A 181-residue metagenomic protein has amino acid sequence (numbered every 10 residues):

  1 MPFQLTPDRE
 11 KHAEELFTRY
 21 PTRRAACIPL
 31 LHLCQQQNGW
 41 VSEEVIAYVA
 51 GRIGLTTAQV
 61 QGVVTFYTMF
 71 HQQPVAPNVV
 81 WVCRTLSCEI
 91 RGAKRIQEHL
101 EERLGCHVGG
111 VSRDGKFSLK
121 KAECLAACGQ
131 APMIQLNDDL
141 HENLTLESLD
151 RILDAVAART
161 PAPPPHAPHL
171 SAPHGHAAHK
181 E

Functional and structural regions predicted by a protein language model:
M1-E181: Signature of N-terminal electron-transfer/Fe-S-associated modules in redox systems
